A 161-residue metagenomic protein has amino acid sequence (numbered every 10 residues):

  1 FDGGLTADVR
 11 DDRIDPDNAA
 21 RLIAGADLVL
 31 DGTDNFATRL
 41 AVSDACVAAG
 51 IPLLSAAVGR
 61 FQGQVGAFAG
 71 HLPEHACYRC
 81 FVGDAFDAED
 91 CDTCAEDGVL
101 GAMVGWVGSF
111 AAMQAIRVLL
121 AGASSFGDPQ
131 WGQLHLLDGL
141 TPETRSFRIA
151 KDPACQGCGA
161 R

Functional and structural regions predicted by a protein language model:
F1-R161: Adenine nucleotide-associated cytosolic modules
